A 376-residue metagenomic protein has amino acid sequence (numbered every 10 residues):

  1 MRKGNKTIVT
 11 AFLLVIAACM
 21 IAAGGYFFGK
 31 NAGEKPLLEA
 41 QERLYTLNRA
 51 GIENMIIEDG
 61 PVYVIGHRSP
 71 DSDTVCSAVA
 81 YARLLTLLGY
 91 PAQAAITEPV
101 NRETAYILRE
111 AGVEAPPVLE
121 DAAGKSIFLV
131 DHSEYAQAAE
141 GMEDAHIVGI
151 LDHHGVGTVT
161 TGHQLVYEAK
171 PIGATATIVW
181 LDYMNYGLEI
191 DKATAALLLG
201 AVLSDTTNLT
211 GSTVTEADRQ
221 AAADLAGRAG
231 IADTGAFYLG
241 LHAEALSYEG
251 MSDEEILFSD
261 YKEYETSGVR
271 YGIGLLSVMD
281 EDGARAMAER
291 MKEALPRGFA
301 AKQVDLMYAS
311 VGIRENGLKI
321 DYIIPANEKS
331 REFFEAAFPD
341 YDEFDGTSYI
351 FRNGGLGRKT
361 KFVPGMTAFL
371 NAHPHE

Functional and structural regions predicted by a protein language model:
M1-A17: N-terminal Sec-pathway targeting helices
F12, C19-E376: Replace "Mg2+/Mn2+-dependent" with "divalent metal-dependent
